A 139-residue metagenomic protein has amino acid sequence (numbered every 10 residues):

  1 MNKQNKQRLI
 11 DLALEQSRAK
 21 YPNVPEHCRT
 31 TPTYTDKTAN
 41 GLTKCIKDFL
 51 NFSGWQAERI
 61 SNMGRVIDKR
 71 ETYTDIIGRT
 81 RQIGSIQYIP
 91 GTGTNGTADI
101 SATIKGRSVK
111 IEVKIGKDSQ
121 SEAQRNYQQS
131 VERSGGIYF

Functional and structural regions predicted by a protein language model:
M1-F139: Catalytic phosphate/metal-binding cores of nucleic-acid and nucleotide-processing enzymes, i.e., regions that mediate
